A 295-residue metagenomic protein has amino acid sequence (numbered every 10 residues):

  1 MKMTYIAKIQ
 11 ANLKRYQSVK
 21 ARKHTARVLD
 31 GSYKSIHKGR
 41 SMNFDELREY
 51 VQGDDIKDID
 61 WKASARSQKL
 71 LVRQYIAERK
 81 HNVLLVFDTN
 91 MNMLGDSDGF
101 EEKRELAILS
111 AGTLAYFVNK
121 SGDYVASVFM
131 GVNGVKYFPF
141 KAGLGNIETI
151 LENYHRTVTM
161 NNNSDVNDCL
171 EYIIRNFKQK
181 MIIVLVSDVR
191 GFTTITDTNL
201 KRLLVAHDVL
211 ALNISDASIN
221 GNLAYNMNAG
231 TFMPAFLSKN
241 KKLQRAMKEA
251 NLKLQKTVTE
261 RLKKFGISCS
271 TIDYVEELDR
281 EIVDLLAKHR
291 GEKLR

Functional and structural regions predicted by a protein language model:
M1-F140, I182-V186, F192, I219: An amphipathic, basic-hydrophobic helix/alpha-beta surface used to engage anionic, phosphate-rich ligands or surfaces
M1-I36, E46, K178-Q179, T198-R295: Von Willebrand factor type A / integrin I
N43, A111, V166-C169, T193-T196 (+2 more regions): Amphipathic coiled-coil/heptad-repeat helices and related helical stalk/stem segments that mediate oligomerization
W61, F87-T89, I173, K180-N199 (+2 more regions): DG-centered beta-turn motif at the end of beta-strands
Y75, I174-R175, L200-K201: Short secondary-structure boundary/capping segments
F100-A107, N162, L243, M247 (+1 more regions): Residue-level preference for long, well-ordered alpha-helices that form the structural scaffold of enzyme catalytic
Y137-E152, C269: Short, electropositive alpha-helical surface patch
N146-M181, T194-I195, I214: Von Willebrand factor
